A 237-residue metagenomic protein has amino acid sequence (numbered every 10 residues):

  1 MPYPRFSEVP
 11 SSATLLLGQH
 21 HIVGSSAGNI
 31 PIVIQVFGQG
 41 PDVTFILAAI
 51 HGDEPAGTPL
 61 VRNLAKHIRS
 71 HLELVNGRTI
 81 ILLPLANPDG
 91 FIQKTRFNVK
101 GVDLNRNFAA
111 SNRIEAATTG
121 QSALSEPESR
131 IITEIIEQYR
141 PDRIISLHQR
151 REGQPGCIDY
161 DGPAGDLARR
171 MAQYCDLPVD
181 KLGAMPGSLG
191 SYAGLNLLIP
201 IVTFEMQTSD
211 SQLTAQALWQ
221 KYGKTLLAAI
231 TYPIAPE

Functional and structural regions predicted by a protein language model:
M1-V33: Short glycine- and acidic-rich boundary segments immediately preceding or forming the N-terminal edge of structured
H20, I34, L82, I144 (+1 more regions): Conserved beta-strand scaffold positions in the cores of enzyme catalytic domains, especially in NTP/NDP-utilizing
I22-G24, V179-P186: Short, Gly/Ser/Thr-enriched beta-strand-loop segments that form substrate-interacting elements of hydrolase/peptidase
S26, G38-Q39, E73-N76, Q138 (+1 more regions): Extracellular/periplasmic catalytic domains that process cell-envelope and extracellular macromolecules
V33-D42: Short beta-strand-to-loop junctions in surface cap/lid or active-site-entrance loops
P41-L47, E54-L182, T208, L213-T214: Active-site/substrate-binding loop(s) of hydrolase catalytic cores
G156, P186-E237: Active-site-adjacent mobile loop/cap segments within catalytic or ligand-binding domains
